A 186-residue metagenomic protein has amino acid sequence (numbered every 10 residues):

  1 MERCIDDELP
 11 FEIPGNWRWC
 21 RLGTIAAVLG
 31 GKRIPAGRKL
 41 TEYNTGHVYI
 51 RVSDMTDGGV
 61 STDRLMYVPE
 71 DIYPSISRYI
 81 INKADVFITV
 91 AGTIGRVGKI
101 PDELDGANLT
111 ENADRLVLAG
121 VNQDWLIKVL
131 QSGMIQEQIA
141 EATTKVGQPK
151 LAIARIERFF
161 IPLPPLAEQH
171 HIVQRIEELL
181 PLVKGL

Functional and structural regions predicted by a protein language model:
M1-D6, G106-N108, A154, L180: Short acidic (Asp/Glu) and glycine-rich catalytic loops that position anionic groups and cofactors
R3-R33, P162-L186: Non-catalytic DNA-recognition/assembly elements of restriction-modification systems
C4-D7, R18-G58, I72-I76, T144 (+1 more regions): Low-complexity, Lys/Gly-biased intrinsically disordered segments
D7-L9, N112-D114, R155-F159: Short amphipathic alpha-helical segments
K39, S132-F159: Specificity-determining recognition surfaces
R51-V52, E70-Q131, G147-K150: A short beta-sheet element
G59-R64: Cytochrome P450 core scaffold surrounding the K-helix E-X-X-R motif and the conserved "meander" helix-loop region
